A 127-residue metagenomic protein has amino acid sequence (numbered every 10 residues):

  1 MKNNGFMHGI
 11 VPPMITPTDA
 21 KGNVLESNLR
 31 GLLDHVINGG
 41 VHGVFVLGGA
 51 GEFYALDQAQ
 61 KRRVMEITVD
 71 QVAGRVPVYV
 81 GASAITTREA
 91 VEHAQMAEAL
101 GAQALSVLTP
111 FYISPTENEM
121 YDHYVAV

Functional and structural regions predicted by a protein language model:
K2-P12, T16-A126: Active-site beta->alpha loop and helix N-cap motifs at the rims of alpha/beta catalytic domains
